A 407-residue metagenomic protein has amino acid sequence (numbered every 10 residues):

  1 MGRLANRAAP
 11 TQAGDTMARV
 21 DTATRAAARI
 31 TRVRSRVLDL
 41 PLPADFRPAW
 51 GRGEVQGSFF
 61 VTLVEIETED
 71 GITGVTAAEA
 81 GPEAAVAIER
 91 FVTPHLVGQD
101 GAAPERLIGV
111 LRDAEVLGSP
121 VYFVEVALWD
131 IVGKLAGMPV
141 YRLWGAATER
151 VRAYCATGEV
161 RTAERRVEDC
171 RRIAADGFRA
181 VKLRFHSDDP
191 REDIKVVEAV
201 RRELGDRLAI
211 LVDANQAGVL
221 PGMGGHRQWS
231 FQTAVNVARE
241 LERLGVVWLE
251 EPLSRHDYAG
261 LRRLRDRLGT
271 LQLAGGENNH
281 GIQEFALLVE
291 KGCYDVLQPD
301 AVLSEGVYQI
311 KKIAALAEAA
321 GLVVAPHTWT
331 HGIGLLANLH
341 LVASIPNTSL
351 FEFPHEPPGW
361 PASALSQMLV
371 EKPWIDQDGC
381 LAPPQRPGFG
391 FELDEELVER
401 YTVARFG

Functional and structural regions predicted by a protein language model:
N6-P10, D15-T73, A80-G81, V86-E89 (+2 more regions): Non-catalytic terminal accessory/regulatory regions of metabolic enzymes
R19, R25-P43, Q56-V61, H331-G407: Flexible C-terminal active-site loop/helix
A27, R32-R34, E67-L135: Metal- or metallocofactor-binding catalytic centers and their adjacent structured scaffolds across diverse enzyme
I30, G71, V92, V124 (+8 more regions): Conserved, mostly hydrophobic/aromatic
A78, C155-G158, L183-F185, L208 (+7 more regions): A cross-domain feature marking catalytic cores of carbohydrate-active enzymes and several ubiquitous metabolic/repair
V86, P94, S254-A274, N279-C380: Shared catalytic-loop signature of beta/alpha-barrel
F123-R161, R207-I210: Glycine-rich, aromatic-flanked loop segments that form ligand/cofactor-binding clefts across common enzyme folds
R150-R263, L268: Metal-dependent enolase-superfamily TIM-barrel catalytic cores that perform enediolate-based chemistry
